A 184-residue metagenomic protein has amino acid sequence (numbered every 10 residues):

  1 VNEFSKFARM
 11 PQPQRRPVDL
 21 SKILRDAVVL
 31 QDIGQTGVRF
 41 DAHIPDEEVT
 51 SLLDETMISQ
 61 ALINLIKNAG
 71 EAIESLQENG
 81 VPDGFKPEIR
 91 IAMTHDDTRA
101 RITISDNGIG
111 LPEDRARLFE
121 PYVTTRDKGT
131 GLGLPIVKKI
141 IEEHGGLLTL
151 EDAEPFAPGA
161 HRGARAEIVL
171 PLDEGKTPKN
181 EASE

Functional and structural regions predicted by a protein language model:
M10-P13, T50-L53, T125: Conserved micro-motifs of the catalytic ATP-binding
Q14-V28: A conserved beta-strand-to-alpha-helix junction within the catalytic ATP-binding
R39-V49: Conserved catalytic submotifs in the C-terminal HATPase_c
P82-I102: Short beta-strand-loop-beta element adjacent to the nucleotide/active-site pocket used for signaling
L111-Y122: Short conserved segment of the HATPase_c
G133, V137: Short alpha-helical Gxxx[C/S/T] motif in the catalytic ATP-binding
I141-E142: Detector for a conserved hydrophobic position within an alpha-helical segment of the HATPase_c
